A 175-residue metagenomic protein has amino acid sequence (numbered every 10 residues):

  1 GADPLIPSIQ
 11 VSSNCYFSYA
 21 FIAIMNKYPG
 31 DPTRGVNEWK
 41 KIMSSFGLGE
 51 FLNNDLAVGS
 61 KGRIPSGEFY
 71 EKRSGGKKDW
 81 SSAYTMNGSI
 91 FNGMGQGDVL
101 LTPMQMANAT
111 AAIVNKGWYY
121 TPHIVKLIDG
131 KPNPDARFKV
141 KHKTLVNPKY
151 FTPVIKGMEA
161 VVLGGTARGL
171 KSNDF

Functional and structural regions predicted by a protein language model:
G1-F175: Beta-lactam-recognizing serine transpeptidase/beta-lactamase-like catalytic domain environment
